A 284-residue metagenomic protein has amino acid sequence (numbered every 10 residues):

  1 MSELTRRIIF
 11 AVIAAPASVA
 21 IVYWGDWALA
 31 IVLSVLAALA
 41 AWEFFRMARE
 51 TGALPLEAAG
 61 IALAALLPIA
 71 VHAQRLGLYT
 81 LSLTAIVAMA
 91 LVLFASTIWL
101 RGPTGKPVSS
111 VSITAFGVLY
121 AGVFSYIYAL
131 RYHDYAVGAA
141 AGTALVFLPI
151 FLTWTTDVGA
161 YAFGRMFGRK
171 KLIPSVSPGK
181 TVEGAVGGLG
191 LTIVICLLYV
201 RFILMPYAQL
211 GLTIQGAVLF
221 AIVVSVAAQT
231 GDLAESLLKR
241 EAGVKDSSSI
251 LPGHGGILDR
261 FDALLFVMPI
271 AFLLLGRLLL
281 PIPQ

Functional and structural regions predicted by a protein language model:
M1-I222: Membrane-embedded alpha-helical bundles of polytopic integral membrane proteins
V12-I13, S248, L265-F266: Hydrophobic alpha-helical transmembrane segments of integral membrane proteins, especially lipid-exposed positions
T156-G159, V186-G187, L258-M268: Membrane-embedded alpha-helical segments of transport systems, primarily multispan ion/solute transporters
V194-Y199, P269-L275: Hydrophobic alpha-helical transmembrane segments that constitute the membrane-spanning cores of multi-pass membrane
E235: Acidic, glycine-rich loop-and-beta core segments that form the ion-binding/anion-interacting portion of active sites
R240-A263: Interfacial loop-to-transmembrane junctions
L273-Q284: Juxtamembrane boundary at the C-terminal end of a transmembrane helix
